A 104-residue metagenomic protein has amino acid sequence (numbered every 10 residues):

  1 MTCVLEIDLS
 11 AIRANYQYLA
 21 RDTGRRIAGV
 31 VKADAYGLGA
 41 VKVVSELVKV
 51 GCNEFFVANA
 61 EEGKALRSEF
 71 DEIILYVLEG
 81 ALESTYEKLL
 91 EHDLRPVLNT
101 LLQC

Functional and structural regions predicted by a protein language model:
C3-E6, A11-A14, R25-C104: Active-site-proximal beta-alpha core segment in soluble small-molecule metabolic enzymes
D22: Conserved PLP-enzyme active-site core in the AAT-like
